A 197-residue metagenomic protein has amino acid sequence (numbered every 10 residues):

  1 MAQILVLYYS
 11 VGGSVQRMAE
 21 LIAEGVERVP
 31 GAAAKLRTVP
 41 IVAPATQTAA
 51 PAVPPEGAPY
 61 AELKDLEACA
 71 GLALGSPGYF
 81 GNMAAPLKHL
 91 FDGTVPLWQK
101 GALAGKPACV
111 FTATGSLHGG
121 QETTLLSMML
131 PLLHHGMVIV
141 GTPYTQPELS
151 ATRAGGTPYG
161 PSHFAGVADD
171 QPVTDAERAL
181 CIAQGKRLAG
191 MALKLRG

Functional and structural regions predicted by a protein language model:
M1-A102, F164-G197: N-terminal beta1-alpha1-beta2 submodule of the flavodoxin-like/Rossmannoid cofactor-binding fold
G13-S14, L72, S76, N82 (+5 more regions): Gly/Ser/Thr-rich helix-start
V39-P44, G136-A168: Mobile beta-alpha loop/short-helix "lid" or hinge segments that flank ligand
D92-V95, Q99, A113-S116, H134 (+1 more regions): Alpha-helix boundary/capping detector
A104-A154: Short, glycine-/small-residue-rich phosphate/pyrophosphate-handling segment
L126, G156-P158, D175: Glycine-rich phosphate-binding loop at the start of an alpha helix
